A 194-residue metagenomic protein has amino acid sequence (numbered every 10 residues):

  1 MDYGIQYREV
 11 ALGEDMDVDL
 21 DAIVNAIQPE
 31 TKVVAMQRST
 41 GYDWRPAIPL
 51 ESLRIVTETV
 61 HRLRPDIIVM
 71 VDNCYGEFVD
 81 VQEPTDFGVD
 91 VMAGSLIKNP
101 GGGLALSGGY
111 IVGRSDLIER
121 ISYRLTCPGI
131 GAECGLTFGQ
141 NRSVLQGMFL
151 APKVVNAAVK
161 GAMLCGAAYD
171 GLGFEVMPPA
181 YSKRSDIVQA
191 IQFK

Functional and structural regions predicted by a protein language model:
M1-N156, K160, G166-Y169, E175-M177: Conserved PLP-enzyme active-site core in the AAT-like
L150, V188-K194: Short glycine/threonine-rich loop-to-helix capping motif typified by GTGT followed within a few residues by an Asp-Pro
Y181-Q189: Conserved glycine-rich beta-strand-loop-beta hairpin in the small C-terminal domain of fold type I
